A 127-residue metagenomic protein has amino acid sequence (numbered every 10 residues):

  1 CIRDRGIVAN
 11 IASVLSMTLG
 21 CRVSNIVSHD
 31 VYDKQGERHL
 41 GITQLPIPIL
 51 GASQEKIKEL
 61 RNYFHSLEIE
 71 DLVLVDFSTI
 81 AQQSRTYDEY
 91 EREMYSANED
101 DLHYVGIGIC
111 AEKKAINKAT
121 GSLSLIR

Functional and structural regions predicted by a protein language model:
C1-I2: Short, small-residue-biased leader/transition segments that mark boundaries at the very start of proteins
V8-L60: Short, well-structured hydrophobic secondary-structure segments
V14-R22, L67, E93, S122 (+1 more regions): Change "in soluble alpha/beta enzymes" to "in soluble alpha/beta proteins
I42-G51, D71-R127: Short basic, glycine-rich beta-strand/loop surfaces that mediate nucleic-acid
